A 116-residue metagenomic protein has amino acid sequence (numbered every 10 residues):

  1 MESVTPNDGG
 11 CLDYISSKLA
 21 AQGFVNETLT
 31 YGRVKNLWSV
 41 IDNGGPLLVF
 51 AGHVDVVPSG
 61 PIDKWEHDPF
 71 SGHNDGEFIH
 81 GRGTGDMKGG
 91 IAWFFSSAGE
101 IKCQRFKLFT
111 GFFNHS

Functional and structural regions predicted by a protein language model:
M1-G85, E100-L108: Acidic/His- and Gly-rich active-site-bordering loop/insert found across diverse amide/peptide-bond hydrolases
M87-S116: Acidic/histidine-rich catalytic neighborhood of metal-dependent amide-processing enzymes
